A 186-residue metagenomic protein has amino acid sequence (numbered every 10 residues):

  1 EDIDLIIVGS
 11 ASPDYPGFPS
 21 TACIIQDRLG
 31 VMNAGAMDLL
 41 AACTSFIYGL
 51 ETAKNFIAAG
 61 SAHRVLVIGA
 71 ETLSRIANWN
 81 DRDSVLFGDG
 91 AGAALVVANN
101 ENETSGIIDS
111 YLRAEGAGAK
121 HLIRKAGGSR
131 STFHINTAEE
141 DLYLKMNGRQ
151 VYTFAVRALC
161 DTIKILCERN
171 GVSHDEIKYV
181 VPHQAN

Functional and structural regions predicted by a protein language model:
E1-D4, D161-K178: Phosphate/pyrophosphate-binding loops at sites that engage ATP/ADP/AMP, CoA/4′-phosphopantetheine, polyphosphate
G9, L40, V65-E71, V96 (+1 more regions): Short beta-strand segments
G9-G17, I177-N186: Glycine-rich phosphate-binding loops at beta-strand->alpha-helix junctions
A11-V65: Conserved catalytic cysteine-centered active-site region of acyl-thioester-dependent Claisen-condensing enzymes
C43, E71, Q184: Catalytic nucleophile serine of serine hydrolases, specifically the conserved "nucleophile elbow" pentapeptide
A53, A58-R82, G90-A94: Phosphate-binding/catalytic loop of phosphoryl-transfer enzymes
L73, N80-T153, R157, D161-K164: Condensing-enzyme catalytic core mediating Claisen C-C bond formation in acyl metabolism
